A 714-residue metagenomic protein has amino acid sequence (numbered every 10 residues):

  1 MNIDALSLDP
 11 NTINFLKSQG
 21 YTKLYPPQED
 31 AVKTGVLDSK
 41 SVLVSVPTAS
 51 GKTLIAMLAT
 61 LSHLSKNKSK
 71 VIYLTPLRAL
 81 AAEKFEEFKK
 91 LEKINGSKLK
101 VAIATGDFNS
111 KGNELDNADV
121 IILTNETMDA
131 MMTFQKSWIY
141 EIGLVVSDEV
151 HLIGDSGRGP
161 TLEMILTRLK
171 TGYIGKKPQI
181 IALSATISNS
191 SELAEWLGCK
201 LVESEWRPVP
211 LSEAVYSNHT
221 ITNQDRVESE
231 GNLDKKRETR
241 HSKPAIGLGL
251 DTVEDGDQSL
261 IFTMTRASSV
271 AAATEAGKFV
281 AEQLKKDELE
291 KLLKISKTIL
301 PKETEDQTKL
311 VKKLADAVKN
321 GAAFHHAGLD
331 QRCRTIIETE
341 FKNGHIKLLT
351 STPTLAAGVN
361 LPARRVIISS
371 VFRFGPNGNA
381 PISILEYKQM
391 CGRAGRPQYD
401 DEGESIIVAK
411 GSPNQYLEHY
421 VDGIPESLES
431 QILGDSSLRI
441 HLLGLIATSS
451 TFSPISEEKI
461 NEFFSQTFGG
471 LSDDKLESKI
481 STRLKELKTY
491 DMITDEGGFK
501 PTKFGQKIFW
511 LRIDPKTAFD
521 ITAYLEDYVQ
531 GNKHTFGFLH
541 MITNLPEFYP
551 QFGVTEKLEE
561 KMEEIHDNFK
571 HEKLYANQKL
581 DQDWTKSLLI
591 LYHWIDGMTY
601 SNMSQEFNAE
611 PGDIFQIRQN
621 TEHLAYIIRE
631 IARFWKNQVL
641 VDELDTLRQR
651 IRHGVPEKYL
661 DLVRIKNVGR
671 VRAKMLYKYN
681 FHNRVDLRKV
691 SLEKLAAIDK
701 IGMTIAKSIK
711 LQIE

Functional and structural regions predicted by a protein language model:
M1-D30, T34, D38-V42, K285-A315: Helicase-associated low-complexity/disordered flanking segments
F15, Y21-I174, P178-T186, S190 (+5 more regions): Conserved P-loop/Walker A NTP-binding site and adjacent catalytic elements of P-loop NTPases
Y73-L74, A82-F85, K89-A102, A267-L348 (+2 more regions): Conserved C-terminal RecA-like helicase domain
D116-T133, G321-F324, F341-A356: Conserved two-lobed SF2 helicase motor
L183, S190-E275, A323: Conserved interdomain linker/interface between the two RecA-like ATPase lobes of SF2 helicase motors
L348, L355-F372, E404-I406: A short beta-strand element within the Helicase C-terminal
F372, S383-H419: Conserved segment of the helicase C-terminal RecA-like domain
R439, G444, S481-R664, R670: C-terminal helical accessory/scaffold domains
